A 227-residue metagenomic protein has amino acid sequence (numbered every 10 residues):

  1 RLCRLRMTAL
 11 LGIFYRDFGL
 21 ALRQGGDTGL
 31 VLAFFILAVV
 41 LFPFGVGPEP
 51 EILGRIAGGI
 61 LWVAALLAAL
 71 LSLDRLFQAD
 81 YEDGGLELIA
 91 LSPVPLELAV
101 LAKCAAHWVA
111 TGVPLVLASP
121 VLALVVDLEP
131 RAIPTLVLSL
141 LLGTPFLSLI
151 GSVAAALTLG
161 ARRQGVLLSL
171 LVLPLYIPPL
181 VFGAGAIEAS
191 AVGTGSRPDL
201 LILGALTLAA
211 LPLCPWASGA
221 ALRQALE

Functional and structural regions predicted by a protein language model:
M7-V31: Aromatic- and glycine-rich beta-strand/loop motifs that create alpha-glucan
G25-G47, V63-A65, L171-F182, L208-C214: Hydrophobic alpha-helical transmembrane segments of multi-pass membrane transport/permease proteins
A57-L73, F77: Long, hydrophobic alpha-helical segments
L70-A90: Transmembrane helix boundary and interhelical loop/hinge segments in multi-pass membrane proteins
V94-H107, T135, L168-L170: Membrane-interface alpha-helices at helix entry/exit sites of multi-pass transporters
L101-V126, F146, I150, G183-A184: Hydrophobic alpha-helical transmembrane segments that constitute the membrane-spanning cores of multi-pass membrane
P134, S139-L173, R223-E227: A structural motif at transmembrane helix-loop-helix junctions in multipass membrane proteins
L211-E227: Junction motif at the cytosolic side of a transmembrane helix
